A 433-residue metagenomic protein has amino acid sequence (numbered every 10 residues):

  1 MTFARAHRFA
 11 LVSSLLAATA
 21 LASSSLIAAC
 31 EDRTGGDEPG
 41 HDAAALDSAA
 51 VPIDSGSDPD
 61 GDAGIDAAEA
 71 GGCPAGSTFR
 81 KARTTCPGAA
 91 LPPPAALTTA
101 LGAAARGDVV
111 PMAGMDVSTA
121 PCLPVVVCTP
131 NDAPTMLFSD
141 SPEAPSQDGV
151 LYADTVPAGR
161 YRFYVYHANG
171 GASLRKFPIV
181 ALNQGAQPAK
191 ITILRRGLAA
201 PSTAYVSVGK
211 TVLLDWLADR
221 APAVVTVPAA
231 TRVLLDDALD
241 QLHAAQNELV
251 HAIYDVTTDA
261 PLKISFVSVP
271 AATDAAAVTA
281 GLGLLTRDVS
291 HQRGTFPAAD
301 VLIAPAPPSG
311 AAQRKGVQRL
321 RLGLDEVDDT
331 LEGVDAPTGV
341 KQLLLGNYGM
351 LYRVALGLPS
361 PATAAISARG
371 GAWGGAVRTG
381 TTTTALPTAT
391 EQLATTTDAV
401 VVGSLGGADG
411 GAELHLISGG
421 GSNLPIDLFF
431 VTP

Functional and structural regions predicted by a protein language model:
S25-T78, A82: Ser/Thr-rich, Pro/Gly/Ala-heavy low-complexity intrinsically disordered linkers and tails of secreted extracellular
C86-S118, G357-P433: C-terminal functional regions that serve as terminal interaction/effector modules
A96-D154, S290-D329: A eukaryote-biased signal for short, well-structured alpha-helical docking elements
H167-S173, V180-I193, V256-T258, L358-A362 (+1 more regions): Asparagine-centered strand-capping/turn motif at beta-strand->loop junctions
N169-G171, G185-L213, A364-V377: Short acidic, flexible loop segments centered on an aromatic residue
G170-P178, E248-A252, Y348-V354, D409-A412: Short, solvent-exposed loop/turn segments enriched in Ser/Thr/Gly
S207-A244, T383-G411: Intrinsically disordered, low-complexity Pro/Gly/Ser/Thr-rich segments with frequent PxxP/GP/PP motifs and embedded
L242-A280, S422-P433: Terminal connector regions
